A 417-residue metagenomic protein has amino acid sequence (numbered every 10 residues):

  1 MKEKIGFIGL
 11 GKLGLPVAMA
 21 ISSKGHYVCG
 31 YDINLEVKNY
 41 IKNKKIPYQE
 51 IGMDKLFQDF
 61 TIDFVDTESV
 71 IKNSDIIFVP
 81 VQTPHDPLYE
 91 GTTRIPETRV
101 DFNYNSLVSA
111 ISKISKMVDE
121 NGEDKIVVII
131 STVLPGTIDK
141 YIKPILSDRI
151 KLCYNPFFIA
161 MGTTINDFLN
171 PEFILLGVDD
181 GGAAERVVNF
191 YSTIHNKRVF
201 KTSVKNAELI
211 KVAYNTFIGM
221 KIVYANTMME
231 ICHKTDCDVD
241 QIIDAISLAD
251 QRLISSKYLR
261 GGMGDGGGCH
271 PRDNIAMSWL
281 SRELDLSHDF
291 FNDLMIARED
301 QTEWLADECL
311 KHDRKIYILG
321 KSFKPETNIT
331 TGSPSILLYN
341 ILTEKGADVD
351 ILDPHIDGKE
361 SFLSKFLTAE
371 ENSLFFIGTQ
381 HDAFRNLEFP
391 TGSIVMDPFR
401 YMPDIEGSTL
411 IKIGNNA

Functional and structural regions predicted by a protein language model:
M1-A417: Structural/interface elements that position substrates and couple domains in central-metabolism enzymes
